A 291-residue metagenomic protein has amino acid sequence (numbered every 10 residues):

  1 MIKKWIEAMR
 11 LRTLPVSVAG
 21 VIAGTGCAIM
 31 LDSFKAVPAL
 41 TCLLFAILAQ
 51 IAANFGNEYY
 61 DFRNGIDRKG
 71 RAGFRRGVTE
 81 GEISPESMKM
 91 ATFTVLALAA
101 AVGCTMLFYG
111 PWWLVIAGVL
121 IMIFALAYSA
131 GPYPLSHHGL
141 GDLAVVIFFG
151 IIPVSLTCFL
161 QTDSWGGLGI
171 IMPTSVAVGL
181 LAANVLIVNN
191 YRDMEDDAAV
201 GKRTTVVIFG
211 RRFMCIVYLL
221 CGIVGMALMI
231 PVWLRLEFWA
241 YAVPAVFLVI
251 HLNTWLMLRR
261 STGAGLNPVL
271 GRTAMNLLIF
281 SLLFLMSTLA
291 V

Functional and structural regions predicted by a protein language model:
M1-T41, F45, P132-Y133: Topogenic membrane-insertion module of multi-pass membrane proteins
P15-G24, L143-C158, V178, V206-R211 (+1 more regions): Small-residue-rich segments of transmembrane alpha-helices in multi-pass membrane proteins, especially helix faces
D32-N57, V115-L126, G167-V188: Membrane-embedded alpha-helical segments that form the functional core of polytopic membrane enzymes, especially those
L48-A72, N184-V206: Acidic (Asp/Glu-rich) catalytic motifs at the cytosolic membrane interface
G70-Y109, T205-L236, A274, F280: Multi-pass membrane catalytic core of lipid/isoprenoid biosynthesis enzymes
R76-W165: Intramembrane alpha-helical segments
V145-M194, R212-C215: Functional transmembrane core segments of multi-pass inner-membrane proteins
L234-V291: Extended hydrophobic alpha-helices typical of membrane-associated regions
